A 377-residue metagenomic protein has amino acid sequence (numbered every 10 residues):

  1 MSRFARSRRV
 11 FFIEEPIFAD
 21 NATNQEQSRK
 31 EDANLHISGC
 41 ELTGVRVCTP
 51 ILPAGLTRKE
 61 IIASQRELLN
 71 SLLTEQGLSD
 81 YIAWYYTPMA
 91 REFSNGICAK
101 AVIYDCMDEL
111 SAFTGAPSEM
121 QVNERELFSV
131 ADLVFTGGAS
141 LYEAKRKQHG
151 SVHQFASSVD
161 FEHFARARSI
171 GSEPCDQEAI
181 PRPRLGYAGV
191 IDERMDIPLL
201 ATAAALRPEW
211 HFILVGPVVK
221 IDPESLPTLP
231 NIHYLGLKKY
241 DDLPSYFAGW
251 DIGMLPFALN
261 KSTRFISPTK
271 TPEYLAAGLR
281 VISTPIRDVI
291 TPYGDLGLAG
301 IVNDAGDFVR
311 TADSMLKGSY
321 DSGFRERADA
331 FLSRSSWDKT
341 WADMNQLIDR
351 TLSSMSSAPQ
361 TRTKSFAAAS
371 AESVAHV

Functional and structural regions predicted by a protein language model:
N70-S71, N95, P117-V134: Membrane-proximal helix-turn-helix segments that form the acceptor-binding/catalytic region of lipid-linked
S140, F155-F161, A167: Carbohydrate-associated surface elements
D176-M195, L200-A204, F212-V215: Conserved donor-binding/catalytic core segment of Leloir-type glycosyltransferases
M195, D241-Y246, G253-A276, I282-G294: Nucleotide-sugar-dependent
I221-F247: Nucleotide-activated donor-binding/catalytic signature segment of Leloir-type glycosyltransferases, i.e., the conserved
L296-G306, S314-Y320: Conserved acidic donor-binding segment of nucleotide-sugar-dependent glycosyltransferases
Y320-I348: A charged, aromatic-enriched C-terminal amphipathic alpha-helix characteristic of glycosyltransferases across folds
W337-V377: C-terminal alpha-helical cap of glycosyltransferases
